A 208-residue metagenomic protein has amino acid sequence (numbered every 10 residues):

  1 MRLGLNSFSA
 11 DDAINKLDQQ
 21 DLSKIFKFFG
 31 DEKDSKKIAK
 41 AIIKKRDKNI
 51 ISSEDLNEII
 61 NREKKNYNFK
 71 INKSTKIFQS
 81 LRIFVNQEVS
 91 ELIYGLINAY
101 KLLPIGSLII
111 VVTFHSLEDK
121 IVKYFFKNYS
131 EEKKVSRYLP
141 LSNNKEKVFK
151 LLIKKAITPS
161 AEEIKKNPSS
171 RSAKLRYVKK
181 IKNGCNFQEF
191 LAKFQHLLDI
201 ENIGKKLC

Functional and structural regions predicted by a protein language model:
M1-C208: S-adenosyl-L-methionine-dependent methyltransferase catalytic core, i.e., the SAM/SAH-binding region
